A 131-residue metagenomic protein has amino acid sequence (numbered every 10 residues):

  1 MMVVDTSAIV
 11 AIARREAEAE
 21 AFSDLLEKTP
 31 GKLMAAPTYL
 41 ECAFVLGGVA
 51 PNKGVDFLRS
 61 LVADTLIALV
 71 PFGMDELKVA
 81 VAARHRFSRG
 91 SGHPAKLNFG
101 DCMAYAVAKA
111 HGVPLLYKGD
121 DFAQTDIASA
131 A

Functional and structural regions predicted by a protein language model:
M1-M34, G47-S60: Short, well-structured N-terminal submotif of metal-dependent ribonuclease cores
I9-V10, Y39, F122-A123: A generic structural signal for short hydrophobic patches within well-formed alpha-helices
A19, Y39, V55, L77-A80: A general structural signal for well-ordered alpha-helical segments in protein cores
S23-D24, L61-V62, H85-S91: Glycine/charged-rich beta-loop-alpha catalytic/anionic-binding loops adjacent to active sites
K28-K32, T65-A68, V113: Short active-site oxyanion
A68-P114: Active-site neighborhoods of divalent-metal-dependent phosphate/nucleic-acid chemistry enzymes
Y105-A131: Acidic, PIN/NYN-like endoribonuclease modules and their adjacent C-terminal/linker elements
